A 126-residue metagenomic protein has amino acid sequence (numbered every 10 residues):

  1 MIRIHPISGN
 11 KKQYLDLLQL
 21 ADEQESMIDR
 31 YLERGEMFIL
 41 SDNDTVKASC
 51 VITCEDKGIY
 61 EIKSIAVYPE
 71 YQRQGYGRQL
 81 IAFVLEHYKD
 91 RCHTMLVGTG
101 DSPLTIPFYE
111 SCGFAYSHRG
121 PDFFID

Functional and structural regions predicted by a protein language model:
M1-N10: Conserved N-terminal entry element of GNAT/NAT acetyltransferase domains
I28-L32: Short loop/turn motifs at secondary-structure junctions and domain boundaries
I39, T45-C54, G58-A66: Conserved beta-strand in the GNAT
I65-Q72, G100: A short, internal acetyl-CoA/4′-phosphopantetheine-binding micro-motif in the GNAT/acyltransferase core
V67, I81, S102-T105, D122-D126: Short glycine/proline-centered loop/turn elements that form peptide/ligand docking sites
Y71, G75-F83: Conserved acetyl-CoA pyrophosphate-binding loop and the N-cap/start of the following alpha-helix in GNAT-like
Y88-D101: Conserved GNAT acetyl-CoA-binding A-motif
L96-G98, E110, A115-D126: Conserved catalytic-core motifs of GNAT/GCN5-like acyltransferases
